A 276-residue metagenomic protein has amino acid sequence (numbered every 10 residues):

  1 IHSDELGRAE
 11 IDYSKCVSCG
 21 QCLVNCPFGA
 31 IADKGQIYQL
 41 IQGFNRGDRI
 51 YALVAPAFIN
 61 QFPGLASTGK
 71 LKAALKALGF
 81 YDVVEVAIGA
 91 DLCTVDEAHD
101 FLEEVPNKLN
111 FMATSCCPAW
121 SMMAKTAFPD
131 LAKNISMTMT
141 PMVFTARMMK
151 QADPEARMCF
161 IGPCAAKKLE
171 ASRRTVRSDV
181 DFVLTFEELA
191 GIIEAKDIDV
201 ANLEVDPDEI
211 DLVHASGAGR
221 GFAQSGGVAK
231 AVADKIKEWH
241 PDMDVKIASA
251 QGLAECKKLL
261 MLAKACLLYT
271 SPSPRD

Functional and structural regions predicted by a protein language model:
I1-A152: Iron-sulfur-cluster electron-transfer modules
P56, C117, G162-K168, E187-A190: Glycine-rich beta-alpha junction loops
E155-M158: Short beta-strand/loop segments at the ligand-binding rim of alpha/beta enzyme cores
L169-V176, F182: Internal gly/pro-rich beta-alpha loop/helix module that stabilizes soluble enzyme cofactors or their anionic handles
F182-L203, S225-G226: Glycine-rich phosphate-binding loop plus the immediately following alpha-helix
N202-D234: A conserved mid-domain beta-alpha-beta active-site/ligand-binding segment of alpha/beta enzyme cores
K246-L259: Acidic/aromatic/glycine-rich contiguous surface patches that form carbohydrate-binding/processing clefts and analogous
Y269-D276: Conserved small/polar residues in nucleotide/adenosyl-binding loops
